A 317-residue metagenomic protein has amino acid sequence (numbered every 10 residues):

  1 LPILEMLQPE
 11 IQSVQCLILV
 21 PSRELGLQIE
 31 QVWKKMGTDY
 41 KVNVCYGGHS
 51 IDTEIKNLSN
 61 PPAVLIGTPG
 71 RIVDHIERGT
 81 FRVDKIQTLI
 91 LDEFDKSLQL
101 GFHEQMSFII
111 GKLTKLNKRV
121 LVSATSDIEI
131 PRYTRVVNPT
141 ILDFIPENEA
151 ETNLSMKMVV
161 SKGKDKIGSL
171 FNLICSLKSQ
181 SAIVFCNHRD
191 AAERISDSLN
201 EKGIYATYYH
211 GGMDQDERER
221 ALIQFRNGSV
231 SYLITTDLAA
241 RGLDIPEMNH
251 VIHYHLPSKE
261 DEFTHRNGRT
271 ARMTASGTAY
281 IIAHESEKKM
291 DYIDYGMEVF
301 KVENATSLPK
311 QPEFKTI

Functional and structural regions predicted by a protein language model:
L1-I317: Conserved helicase RecA-like core
